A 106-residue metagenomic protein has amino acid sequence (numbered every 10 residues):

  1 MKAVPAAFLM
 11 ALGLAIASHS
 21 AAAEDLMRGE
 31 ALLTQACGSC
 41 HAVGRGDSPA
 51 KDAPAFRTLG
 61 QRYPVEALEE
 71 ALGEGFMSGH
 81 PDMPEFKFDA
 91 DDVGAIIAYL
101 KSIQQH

Functional and structural regions predicted by a protein language model:
M1-A3: N-terminal secretory signal peptides that target proteins for export/translocation
A6-A17: Bacterial N-terminal signal peptides
I16-L32, D52: Electrostatic cytochrome c docking/interface patches
E30, R45-G73: Gly/Gly-Pro-rich "capping" loops immediately C-terminal to redox-active cysteine motifs in periplasmic/lumenal
T34-V43, I96: The canonical Cys-X-X-Cys-His
E66-F86: Short Fe-S-cluster ligation motifs
E85-H106: C-terminal capping alpha-helices of c-type cytochrome domains
